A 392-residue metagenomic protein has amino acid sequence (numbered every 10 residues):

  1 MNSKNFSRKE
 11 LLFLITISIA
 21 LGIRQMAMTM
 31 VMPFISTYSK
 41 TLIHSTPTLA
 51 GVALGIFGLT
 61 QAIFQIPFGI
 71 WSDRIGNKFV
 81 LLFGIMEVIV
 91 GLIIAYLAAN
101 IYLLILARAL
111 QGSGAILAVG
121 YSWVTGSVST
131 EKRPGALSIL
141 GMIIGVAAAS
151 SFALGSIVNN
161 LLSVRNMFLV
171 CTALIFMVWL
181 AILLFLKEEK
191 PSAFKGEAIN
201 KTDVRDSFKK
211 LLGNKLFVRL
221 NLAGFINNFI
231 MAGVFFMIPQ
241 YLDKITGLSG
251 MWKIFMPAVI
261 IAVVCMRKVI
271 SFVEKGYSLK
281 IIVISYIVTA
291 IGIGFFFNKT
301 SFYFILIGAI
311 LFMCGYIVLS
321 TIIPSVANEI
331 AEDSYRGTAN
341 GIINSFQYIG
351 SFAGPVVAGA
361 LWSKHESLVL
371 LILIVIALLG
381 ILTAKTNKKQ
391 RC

Functional and structural regions predicted by a protein language model:
N2-E10, E189-N221: Juxtamembrane intracellular "pre-TM" segments in multi-pass secondary transporters
G58-I66, A148-A149, V259-R267, S351-F352: Residue-level signature of mid-helix packing/kink "hotspots" within the transmembrane helices of 12-pass Major
I63-A99: Conserved MFS/SLC helix-loop-helix module at the cytosolic interface between two early adjacent transmembrane helices
Q65-G76, C265-Y277, W362: Helix-to-loop junctions at the C-terminal end of transmembrane segments in multipass secondary transporters
A107-I144: Cytoplasmic helix-loop-helix junction between adjacent transmembrane helices in 12-TM secondary transporters
I116-V128, V318-A331: Intracellular juxtamembrane helix-capping segments at the cytosolic ends of symmetry-related transmembrane helices
L279-I323: C-terminal transmembrane helical hairpin of 12-TM major facilitator-type secondary transporters
Y335-S363: A late C-terminal transmembrane helix in Major Facilitator Superfamily
